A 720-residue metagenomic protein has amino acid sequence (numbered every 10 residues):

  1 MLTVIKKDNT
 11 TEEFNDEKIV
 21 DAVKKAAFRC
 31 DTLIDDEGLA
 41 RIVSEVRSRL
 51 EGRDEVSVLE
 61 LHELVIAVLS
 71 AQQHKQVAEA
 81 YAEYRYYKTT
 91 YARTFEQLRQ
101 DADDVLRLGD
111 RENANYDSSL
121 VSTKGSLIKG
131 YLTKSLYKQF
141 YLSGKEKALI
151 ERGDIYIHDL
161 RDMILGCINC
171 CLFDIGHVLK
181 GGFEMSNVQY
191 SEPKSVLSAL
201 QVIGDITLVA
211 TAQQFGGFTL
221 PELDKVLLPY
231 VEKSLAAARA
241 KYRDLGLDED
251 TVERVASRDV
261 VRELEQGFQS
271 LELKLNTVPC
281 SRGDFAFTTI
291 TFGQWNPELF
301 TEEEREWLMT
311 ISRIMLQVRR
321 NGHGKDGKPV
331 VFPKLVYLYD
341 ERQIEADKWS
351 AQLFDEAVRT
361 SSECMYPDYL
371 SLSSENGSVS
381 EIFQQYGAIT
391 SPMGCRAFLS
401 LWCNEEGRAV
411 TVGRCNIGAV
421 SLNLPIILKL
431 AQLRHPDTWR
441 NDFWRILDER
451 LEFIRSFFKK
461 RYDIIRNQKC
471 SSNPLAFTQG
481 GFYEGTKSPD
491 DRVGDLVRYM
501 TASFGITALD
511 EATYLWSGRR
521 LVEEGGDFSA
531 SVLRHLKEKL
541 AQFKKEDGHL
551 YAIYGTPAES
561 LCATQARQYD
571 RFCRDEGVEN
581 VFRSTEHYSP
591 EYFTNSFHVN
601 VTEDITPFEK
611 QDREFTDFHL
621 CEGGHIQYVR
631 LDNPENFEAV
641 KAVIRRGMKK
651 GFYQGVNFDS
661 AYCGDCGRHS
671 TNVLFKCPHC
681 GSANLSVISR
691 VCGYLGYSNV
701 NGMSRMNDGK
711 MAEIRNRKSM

Functional and structural regions predicted by a protein language model:
M1-V105, K710-A712: Charged, amphipathic alpha-helical regulatory modules used for macromolecular assembly or allosteric control
N15, I19, G505-L509, N684: Catalytic-loop motifs flanking and including active-site residues across diverse enzymes
V77-Y84, F652-D659, G702-M720: Long, highly charged low-complexity segments enriched in Glu/Asp and Lys/Arg with interspersed Ser/Thr
T90, L98-R498, L515, R519-S686: Conserved catalytic cores of very large enzyme subunits
A502-L515, R534, R690: Contiguous, well-ordered alpha-helical segments that form the cores/surfaces of helical PPI scaffolds
L674-M720: Long insertion/accessory domains within large nucleic-acid-processing enzymes
